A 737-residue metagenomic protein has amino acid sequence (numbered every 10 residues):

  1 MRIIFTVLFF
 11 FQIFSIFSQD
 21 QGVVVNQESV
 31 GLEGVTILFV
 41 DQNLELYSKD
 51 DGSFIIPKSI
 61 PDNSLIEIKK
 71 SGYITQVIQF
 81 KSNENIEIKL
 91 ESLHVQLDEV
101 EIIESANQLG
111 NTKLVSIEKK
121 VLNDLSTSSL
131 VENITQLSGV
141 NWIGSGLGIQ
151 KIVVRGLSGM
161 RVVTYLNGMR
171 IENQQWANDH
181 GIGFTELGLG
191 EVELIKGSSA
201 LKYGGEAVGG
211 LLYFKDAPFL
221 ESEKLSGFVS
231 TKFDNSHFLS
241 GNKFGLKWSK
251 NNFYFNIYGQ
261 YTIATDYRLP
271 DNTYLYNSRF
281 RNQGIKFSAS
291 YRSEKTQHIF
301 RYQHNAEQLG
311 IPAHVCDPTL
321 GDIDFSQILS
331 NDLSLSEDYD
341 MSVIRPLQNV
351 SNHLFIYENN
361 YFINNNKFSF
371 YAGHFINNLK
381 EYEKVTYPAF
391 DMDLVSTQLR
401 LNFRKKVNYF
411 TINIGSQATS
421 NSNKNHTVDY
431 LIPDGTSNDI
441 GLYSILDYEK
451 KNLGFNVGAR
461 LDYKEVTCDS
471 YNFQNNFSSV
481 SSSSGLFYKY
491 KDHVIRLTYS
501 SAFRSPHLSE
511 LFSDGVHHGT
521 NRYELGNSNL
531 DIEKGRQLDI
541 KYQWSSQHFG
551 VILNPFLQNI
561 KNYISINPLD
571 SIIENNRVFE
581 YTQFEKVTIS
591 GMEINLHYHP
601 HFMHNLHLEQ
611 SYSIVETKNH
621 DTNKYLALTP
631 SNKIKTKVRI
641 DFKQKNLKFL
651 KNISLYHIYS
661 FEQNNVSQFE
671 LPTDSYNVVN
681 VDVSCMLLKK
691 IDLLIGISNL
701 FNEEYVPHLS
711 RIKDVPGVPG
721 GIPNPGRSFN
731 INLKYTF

Functional and structural regions predicted by a protein language model:
M1-V23, F737: Bacterial Sec-dependent N-terminal signal peptides
F17-D98: Periplasm-facing N-terminal accessory domains of Gram-negative outer-membrane beta-barrel systems
V40-D41, L166-G168: Short strand-turn-strand beta-turns centered on an Asx-Gly dipeptide
H94, E101-L125, G139, G144-L157 (+3 more regions): Outer-membrane beta-barrel proteins, especially TonB-dependent receptors
I134: Active-site-adjacent helical/loop segments in soluble small-molecule enzymes
I697-N699: Gly/Thr-rich phosphate-binding loop signature of adenosyl cofactor/nucleotide-binding cores
